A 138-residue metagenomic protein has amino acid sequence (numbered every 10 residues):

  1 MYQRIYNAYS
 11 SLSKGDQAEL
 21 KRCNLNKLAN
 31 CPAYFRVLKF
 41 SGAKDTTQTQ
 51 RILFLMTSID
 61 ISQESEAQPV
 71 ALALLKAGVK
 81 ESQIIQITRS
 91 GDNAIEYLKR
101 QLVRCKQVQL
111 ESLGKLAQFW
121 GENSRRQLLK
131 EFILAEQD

Functional and structural regions predicted by a protein language model:
M1-T49, I61-D138: Basic, alpha-helical nucleic-acid-binding regions used in initiation and control of genome expression
Q50-T57: Contiguous, well-ordered alpha-helical segments that form the cores/surfaces of helical PPI scaffolds
